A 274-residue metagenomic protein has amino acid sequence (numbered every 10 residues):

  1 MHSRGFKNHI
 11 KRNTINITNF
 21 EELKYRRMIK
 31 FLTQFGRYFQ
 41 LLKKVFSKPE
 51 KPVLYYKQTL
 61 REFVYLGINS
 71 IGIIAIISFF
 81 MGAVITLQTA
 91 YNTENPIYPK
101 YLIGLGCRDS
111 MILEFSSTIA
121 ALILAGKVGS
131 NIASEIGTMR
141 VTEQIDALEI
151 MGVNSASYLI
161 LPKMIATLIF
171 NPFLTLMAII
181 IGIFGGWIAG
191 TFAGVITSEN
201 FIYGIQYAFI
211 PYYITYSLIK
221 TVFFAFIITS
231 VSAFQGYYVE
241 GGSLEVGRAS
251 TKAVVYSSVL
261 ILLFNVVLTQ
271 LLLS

Functional and structural regions predicted by a protein language model:
I17-K57, Q235-G236, E240: Short, membrane-interfacial amphipathic segments enriched in basic
E50-I76, V255: Membrane-interface helix starts
L66-I119, I123: Active-site cofactor/substrate anionic-group-binding motifs, chiefly glycine- and Lys/Arg-rich phosphate-binding loops
Q88-I112, I179-V222, S230-A249, L272-S274: Membrane-interfacial helix-loop-helix connectors in multipass membrane proteins
I103-D146, L174, V231: Hydrophobic alpha-helical transmembrane segments of multi-pass membrane transport proteins
T138-L161, S243-V246: Short cytoplasmic-facing helical segments at TM-TM junctions of multi-pass membrane proteins
N154-T175, A249, A253: Start (N-cap) of specific transmembrane helices in multi-pass transporter permeases
V246, K252-T269: Final/C-terminal transmembrane alpha-helix of multipass membrane proteins
